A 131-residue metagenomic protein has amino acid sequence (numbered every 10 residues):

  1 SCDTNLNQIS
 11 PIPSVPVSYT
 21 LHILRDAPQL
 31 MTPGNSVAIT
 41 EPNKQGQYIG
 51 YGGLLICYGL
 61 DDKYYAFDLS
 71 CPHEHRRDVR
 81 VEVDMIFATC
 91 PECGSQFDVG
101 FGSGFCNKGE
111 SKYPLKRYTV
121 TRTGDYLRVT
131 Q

Functional and structural regions predicted by a protein language model:
S1-C2: Sec-dependent bacterial lipoprotein signal peptides
N5-D84, K116-Q131: N-terminal pre-ligand scaffold of iron-sulfur
H73-G109: Surface-exposed, polar helix/loop patches in the mature regions of secreted/periplasmic/lumenal proteins that form
